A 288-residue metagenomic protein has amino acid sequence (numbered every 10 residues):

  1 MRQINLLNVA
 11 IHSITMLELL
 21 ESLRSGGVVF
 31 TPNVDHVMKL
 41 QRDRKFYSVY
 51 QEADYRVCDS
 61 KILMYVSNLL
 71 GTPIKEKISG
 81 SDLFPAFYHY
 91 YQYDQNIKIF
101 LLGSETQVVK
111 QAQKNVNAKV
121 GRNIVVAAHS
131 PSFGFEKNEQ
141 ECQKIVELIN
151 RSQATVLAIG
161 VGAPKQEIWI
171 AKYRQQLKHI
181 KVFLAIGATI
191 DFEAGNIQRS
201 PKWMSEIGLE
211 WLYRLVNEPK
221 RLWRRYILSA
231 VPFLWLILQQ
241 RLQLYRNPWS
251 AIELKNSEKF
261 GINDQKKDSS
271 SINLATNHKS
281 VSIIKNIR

Functional and structural regions predicted by a protein language model:
M1-D82: N-terminal nucleotide/polyanion-binding subdomain common to many enzyme families
G26, N96-I97, K178-V182: A short helix->loop->beta-strand "cap" motif at the edges of active sites that frequently abuts
I62-S67, R199-K255: A transmembrane-helix-recognition feature enriched in membrane-embedded lipid enzymes and envelope glyco-/phospholipid
L63-Y65, K165, T189-A194: Short gly/pro/ser/thr-enriched loop/turn and capping motifs at secondary-structure boundaries
N68-Q153: Conserved beta-alpha
Q113, E167-Q176: Short Gly/Thr/Asp-enriched flexible loops that form oxyanion-binding sites at enzyme active sites
P131-E136, H179-N217: Short, flexible loop segments at boundaries between secondary-structure elements
I149, Q153-A158, A163: Proline-aspartate-enriched helix->loop->beta-strand connector
